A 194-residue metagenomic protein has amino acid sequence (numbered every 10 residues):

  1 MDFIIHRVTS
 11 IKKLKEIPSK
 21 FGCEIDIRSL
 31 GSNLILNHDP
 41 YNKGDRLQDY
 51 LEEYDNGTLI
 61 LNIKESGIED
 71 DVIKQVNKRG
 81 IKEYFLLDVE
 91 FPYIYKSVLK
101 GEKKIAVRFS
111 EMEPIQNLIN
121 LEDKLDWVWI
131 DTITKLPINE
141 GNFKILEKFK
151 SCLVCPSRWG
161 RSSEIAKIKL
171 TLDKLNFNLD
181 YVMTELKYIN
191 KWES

Functional and structural regions predicted by a protein language model:
M1-S194: Phosphate-group recognition and catalysis centered on beta-loop-alpha active-site segments
